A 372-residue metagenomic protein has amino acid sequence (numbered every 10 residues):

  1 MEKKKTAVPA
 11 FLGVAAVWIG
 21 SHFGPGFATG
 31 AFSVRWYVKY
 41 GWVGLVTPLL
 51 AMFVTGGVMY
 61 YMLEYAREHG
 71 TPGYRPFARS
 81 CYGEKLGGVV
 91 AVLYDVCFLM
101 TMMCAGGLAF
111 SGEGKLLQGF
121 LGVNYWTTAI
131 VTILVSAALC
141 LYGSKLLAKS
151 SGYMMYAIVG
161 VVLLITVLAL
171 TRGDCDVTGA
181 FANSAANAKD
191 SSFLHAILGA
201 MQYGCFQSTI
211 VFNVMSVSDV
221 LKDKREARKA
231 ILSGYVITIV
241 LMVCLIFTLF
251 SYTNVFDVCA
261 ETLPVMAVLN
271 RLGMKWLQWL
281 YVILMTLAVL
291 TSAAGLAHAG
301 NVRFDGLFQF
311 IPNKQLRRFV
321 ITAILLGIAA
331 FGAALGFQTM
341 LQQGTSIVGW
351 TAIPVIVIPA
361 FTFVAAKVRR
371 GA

Functional and structural regions predicted by a protein language model:
E2-A10, K39-G44, E68-T101, G119-Y125 (+3 more regions): Transmembrane-helix boundary/entry motifs in multi-pass membrane transporters
T6-P9, R35-L63, S233-V243, G344-V357: Extracellular loop-to-transmembrane helix junctions
A7-A28, T101-M102, A169-D174, A182-I239 (+1 more regions): Hydrophobic, membrane-embedded alpha-helices of multi-pass small-molecule transporters
F11-S21, V46-F53, A91-L99, G119-G143 (+5 more regions): Transmembrane alpha-helical segments of multi-pass small-molecule transport proteins
P25, S136, C140, A157-N187 (+2 more regions): Hydrophobic alpha-helical segments and their helix-loop junctions in multi-pass secondary transporters
L49-P76, T248-V255: Juxtamembrane transmembrane-helix boundary signature
A109-G119, I133-M154, V220-D223, I328-Q343: Membrane-water interface regions at transmembrane-helix termini and the short interhelical loops of multi-pass membrane
L249-K275: Membrane-interface interhelical connector segments
